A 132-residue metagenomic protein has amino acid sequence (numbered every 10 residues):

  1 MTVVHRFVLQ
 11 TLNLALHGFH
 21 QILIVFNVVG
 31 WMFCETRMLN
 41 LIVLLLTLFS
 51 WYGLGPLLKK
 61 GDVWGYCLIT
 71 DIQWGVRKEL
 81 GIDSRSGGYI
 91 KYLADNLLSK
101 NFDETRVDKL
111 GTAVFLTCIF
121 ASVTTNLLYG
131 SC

Functional and structural regions predicted by a protein language model:
M1-V29: Cytosolic-side membrane-entry/anchor segment at the start of a transmembrane helix
T2-R6, T124-C132: Membrane-proximal intrinsically disordered regions of secretory-pathway and membrane-system proteins
H5-A15, T36, K100-V107: Membrane-interfacial loop-to-transmembrane-helix junctions in polytopic alpha-helical membrane proteins
G18-V28, M32, L45-Y52, A113-V123: Hydrophobic alpha-helical transmembrane segments of multipass integral membrane proteins
G30-L41, E104: Membrane-interface helix-boundary motifs at transmembrane edges
L41-D71: Hydrophobic alpha-helical membrane-embedded segments
Y66-R106: Extracytosolic (periplasmic/ER-lumenal) interhelical loops and adjacent juxtamembrane/interface segments of multi-pass
L93-Y129: Individual transmembrane alpha-helix segments
